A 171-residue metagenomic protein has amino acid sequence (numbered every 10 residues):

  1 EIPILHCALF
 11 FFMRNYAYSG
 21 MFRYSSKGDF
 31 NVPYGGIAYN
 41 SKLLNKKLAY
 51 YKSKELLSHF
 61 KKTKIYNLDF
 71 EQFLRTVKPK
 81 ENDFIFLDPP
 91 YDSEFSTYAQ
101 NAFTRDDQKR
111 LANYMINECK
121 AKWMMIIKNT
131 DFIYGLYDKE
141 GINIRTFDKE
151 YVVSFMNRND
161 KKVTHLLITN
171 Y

Functional and structural regions predicted by a protein language model:
E1-F86, P90-S96: SAM-dependent nucleic-acid methyltransferase catalytic core
D92, T104-Y171: Long, positively charged, glycine-interspersed low-complexity recognition regions
Y98-A102: Short glycine-enriched, charge-decorated loop/helix-capping segments at active-site entrances that position
